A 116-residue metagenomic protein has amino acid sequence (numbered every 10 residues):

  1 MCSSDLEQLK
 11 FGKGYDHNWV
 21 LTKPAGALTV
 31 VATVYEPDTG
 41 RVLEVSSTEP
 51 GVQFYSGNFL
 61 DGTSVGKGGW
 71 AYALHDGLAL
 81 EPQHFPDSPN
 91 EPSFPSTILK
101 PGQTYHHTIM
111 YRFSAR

Functional and structural regions predicted by a protein language model:
M1-S3: Short, small-residue-biased leader/transition segments that mark boundaries at the very start of proteins
D5-L6, Y15: FKBP-type peptidyl-prolyl cis-trans isomerases
L6-E7, A32-T33, G68, F94-L99: Beta-strand-rich interaction surfaces with strong enrichment in secreted/lumenal proteins
T22, T48, R112-R116: Solvent-exposed residues in well-ordered beta-strands and their adjoining turns, especially edge/terminal strands
A27-F85: Acidic/His-leaning functional-site neighborhoods
L78, Q83-F85, P89, P95-R116: C-terminal or internal capping secondary-structure element at the end of a domain, subdomain, or sheet
